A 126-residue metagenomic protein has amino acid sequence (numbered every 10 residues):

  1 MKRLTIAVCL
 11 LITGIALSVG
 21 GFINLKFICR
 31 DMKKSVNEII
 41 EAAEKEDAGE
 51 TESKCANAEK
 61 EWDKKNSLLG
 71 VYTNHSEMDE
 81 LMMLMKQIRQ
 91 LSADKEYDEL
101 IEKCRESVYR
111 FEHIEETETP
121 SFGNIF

Functional and structural regions predicted by a protein language model:
M1-E41, E52-F126: C-terminal-biased regions
